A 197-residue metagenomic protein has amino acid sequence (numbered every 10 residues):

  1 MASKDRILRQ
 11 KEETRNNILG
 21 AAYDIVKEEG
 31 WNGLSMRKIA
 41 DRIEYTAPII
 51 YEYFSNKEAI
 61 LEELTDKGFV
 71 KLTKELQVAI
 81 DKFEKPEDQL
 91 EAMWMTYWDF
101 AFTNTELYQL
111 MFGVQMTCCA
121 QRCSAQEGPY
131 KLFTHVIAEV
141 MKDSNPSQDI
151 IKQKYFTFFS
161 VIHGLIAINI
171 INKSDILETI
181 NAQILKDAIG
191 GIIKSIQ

Functional and structural regions predicted by a protein language model:
M1-E13: N-terminal intrinsically disordered/low-complexity leader segments
K11-A22, I39, L64-G68, L72 (+1 more regions): Generic hydrophobic, amphipathic alpha-helix propensity
N17, A21, I25-A59: Helix-turn-helix
D66-L90, Q109, C123, L132-V140: Amphipathic alpha-helical linker/stalk segments
Q77, F100, C118-D143, K152-F156 (+1 more regions): Amphipathic alpha-helical packing segments from all-alpha helical-bundle domains
Q77-E106, N145-Q148, K154-F158: Hydrophobic alpha-helical connector segments
T103, L110, E139, F159-E178 (+1 more regions): Amphipathic C-terminal alpha-helical segment
